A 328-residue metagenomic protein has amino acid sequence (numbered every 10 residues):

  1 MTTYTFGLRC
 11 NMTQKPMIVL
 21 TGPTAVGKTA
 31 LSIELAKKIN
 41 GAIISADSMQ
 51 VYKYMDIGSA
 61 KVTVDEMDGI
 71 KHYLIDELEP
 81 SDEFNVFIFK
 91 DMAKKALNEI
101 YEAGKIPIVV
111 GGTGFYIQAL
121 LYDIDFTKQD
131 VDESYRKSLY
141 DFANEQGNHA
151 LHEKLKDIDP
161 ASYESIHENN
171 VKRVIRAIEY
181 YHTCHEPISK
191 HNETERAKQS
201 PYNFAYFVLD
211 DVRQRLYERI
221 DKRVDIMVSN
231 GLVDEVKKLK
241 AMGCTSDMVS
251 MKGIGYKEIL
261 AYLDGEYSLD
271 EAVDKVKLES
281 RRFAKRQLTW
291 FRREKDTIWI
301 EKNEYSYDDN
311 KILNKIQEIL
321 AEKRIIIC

Functional and structural regions predicted by a protein language model:
T2-C328: Phosphate/pyrophosphate-binding catalytic cores of soluble transferases and nucleic-acid-acting enzymes
